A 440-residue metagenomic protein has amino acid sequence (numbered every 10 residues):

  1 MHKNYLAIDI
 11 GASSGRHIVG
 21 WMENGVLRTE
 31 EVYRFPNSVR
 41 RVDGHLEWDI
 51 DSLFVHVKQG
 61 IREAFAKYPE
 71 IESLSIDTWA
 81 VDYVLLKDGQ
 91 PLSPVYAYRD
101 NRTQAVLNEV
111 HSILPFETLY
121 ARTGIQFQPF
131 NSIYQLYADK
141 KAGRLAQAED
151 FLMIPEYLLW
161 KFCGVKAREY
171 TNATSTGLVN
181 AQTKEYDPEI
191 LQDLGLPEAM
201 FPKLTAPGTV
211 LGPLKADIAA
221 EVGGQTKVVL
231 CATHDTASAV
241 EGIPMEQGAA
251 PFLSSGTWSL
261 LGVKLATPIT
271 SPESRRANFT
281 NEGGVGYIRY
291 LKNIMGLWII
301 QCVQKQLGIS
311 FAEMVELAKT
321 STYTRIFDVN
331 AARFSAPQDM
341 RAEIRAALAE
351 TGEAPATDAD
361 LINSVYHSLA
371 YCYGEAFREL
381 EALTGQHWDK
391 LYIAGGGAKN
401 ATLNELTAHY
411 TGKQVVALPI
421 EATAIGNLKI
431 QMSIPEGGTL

Functional and structural regions predicted by a protein language model:
M1-S93, A219-V228, E405, T411-K413: N-terminal glycine/serine-rich phosphate-binding loop of ATP-dependent small-molecule kinases, especially carbohydrate
L6-A7, H111-T123, Y137-E149, M153 (+10 more regions): Active-site core segments that coordinate phosphate-bearing ligands/cofactors across diverse enzyme families
R34, Y96-T103, T257-S259, P419-T423: Short, acidic/turn-prone active-site loops that include or flank metal/cofactor- and phosphate-binding residues
Q59-S73, N131, Q135-Y137, A146-W160: Conserved phosphate-binding loops in N-terminal lobes of ATP-dependent enzymes of the actin/Hsp70/sugar-kinase
R62-N131: Active-site phosphate-binding/coordination module
E70-T78, K203, L383-G396: Short glycine-rich phosphate-binding loop at a beta-alpha junction
D100, E169-A173: Nucleotide/phosphate-binding loop and acidic/charged catalytic motifs in nucleotide-binding or -utilizing enzymes
